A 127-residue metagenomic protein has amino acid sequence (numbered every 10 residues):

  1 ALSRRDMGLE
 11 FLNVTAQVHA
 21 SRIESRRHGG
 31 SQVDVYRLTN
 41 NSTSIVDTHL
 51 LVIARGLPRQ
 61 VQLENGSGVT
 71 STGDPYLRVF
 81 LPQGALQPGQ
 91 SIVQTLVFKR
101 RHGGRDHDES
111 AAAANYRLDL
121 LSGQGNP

Functional and structural regions predicted by a protein language model:
L2-G29, R55: Low-complexity, acidic Ser/Thr/Pro/Gly-rich terminal tails and inter-domain linkers that flank the onset of structured
L2-L9, V93-P127: Terminal connector regions
V18, Q32, T48-I53, G103-R105: Domain-level signal for soluble alpha/beta catalytic cores
R27-V35, D47-T48, I92-Q94: Short, solvent-exposed loop/turn segments enriched in Ser/Thr/Gly
R37-I45, G56: Asparagine-centered strand-capping/turn motif at beta-strand->loop junctions
L51-G66: Solvent-exposed beta-hairpin/edge-strand motifs
E64-R105: Intrinsically disordered, low-complexity Pro/Gly/Ser/Thr-rich segments with frequent PxxP/GP/PP motifs and embedded
